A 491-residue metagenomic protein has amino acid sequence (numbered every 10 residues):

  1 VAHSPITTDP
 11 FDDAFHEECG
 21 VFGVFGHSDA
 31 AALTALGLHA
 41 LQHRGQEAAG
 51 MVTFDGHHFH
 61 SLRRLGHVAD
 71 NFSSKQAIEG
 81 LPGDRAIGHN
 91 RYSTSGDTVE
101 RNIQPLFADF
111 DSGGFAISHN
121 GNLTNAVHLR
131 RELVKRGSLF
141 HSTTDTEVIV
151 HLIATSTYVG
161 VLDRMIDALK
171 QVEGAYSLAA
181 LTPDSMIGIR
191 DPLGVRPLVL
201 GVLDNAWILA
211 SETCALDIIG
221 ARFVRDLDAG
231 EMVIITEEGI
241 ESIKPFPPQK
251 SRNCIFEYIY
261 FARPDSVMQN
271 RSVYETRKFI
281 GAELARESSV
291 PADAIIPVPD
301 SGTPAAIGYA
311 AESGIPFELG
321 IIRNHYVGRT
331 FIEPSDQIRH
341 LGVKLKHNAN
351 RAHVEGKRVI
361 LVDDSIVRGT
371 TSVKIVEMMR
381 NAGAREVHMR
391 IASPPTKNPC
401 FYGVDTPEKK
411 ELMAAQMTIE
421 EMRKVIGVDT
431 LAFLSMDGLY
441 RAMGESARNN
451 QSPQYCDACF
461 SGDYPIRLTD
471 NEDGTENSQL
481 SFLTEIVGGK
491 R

Functional and structural regions predicted by a protein language model:
V1-A229, I234-A292, V298, E386 (+1 more regions): Conserved short alpha-helical segments that host acidic/polar catalytic motifs at enzyme active sites
D29-A31, T94-S95, N125, V195-R196 (+7 more regions): Flexible loop/turn segments at secondary-structure boundaries
F72, S142, E147, F317-G328 (+1 more regions): A conserved beta-strand->alpha-helix junction
S118, L181, I189-R190, G201 (+12 more regions): Generic beta-strand/beta-sheet core signal
V148-G160, P299, A311-R329: Amphipathic alpha-helical
D167, A215, R222-F223, L227-E231 (+5 more regions): Phosphate/diphosphate-binding loops
L169, D184-S185, V202, G220-D226 (+2 more regions): PRPP-dependent phosphoribosyltransferase catalytic core
G314-V359, T370, K397-P407: Short, glycine/charge-rich flexible loops or terminal/linker lids adjacent to PRPP-binding catalytic cores
